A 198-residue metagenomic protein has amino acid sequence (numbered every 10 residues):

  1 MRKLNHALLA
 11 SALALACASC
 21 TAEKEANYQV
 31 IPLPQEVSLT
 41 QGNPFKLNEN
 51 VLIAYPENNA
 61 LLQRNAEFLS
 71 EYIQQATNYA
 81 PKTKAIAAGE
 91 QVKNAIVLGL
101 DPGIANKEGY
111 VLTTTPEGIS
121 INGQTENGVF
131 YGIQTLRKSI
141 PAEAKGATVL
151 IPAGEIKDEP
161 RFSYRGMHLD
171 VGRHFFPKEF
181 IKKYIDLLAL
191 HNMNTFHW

Functional and structural regions predicted by a protein language model:
M1-Q29: Bacterial Sec-dependent N-terminal signal peptides
A16, S139, K182-Y184: Hydrophobic alpha-helical segments
C20-R165: Acidic, contiguous N-terminal accessory segments
R161-W198: Substrate-binding cleft of carbohydrate-active enzyme catalytic domains
